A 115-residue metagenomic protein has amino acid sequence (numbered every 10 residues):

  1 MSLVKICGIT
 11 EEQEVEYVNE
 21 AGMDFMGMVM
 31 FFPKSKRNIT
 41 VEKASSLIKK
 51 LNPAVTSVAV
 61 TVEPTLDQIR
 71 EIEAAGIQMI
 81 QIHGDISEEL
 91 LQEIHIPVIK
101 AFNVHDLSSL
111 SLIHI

Functional and structural regions predicted by a protein language model:
M1-K5, N52-A59, I94-N103: Short beta-strand/loop segments at the ligand-binding rim of alpha/beta enzyme cores
I6-E11, V60-P64, H83-D85, F102-S108: Glycine-rich beta-to-alpha transition loops that act as phosphate-gripper elements at the mouths of alpha/beta enzyme
V18, I80: Conserved, mostly hydrophobic/aromatic
P33-I48, H83-I96, H105-L110: Active-site-adjacent beta->alpha loops and helix N-cap segments on the catalytic face of soluble alpha/beta enzymes
I113-I115: Conserved small/polar residues in nucleotide/adenosyl-binding loops
